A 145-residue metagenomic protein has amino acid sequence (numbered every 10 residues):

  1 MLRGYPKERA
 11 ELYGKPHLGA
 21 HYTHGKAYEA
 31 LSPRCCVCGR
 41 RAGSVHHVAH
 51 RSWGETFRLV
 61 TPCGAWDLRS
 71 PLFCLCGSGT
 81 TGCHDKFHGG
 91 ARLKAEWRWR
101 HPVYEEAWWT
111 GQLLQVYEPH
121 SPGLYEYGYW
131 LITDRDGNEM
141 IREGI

Functional and structural regions predicted by a protein language model:
M1-A42, R98-I145: A boundary/linker detector
L31, G54, F87-H88: Active-site-flanking alpha-helical
L31-R34, L59, L72, G79: Secretory pathway export signals and precursors
V45-V48: Histidine-centered catalytic micro-motifs used for acid/base chemistry in nuclease and nucleotide-processing active
H50-F73: Short linker/helix segments within small regulatory modules
H50-R51, H88, R92, E105: Alpha-helical and His/Cys-centered functional microenvironments
W66-W99: Short Cys/His-centered divalent metal-binding micro-motifs
